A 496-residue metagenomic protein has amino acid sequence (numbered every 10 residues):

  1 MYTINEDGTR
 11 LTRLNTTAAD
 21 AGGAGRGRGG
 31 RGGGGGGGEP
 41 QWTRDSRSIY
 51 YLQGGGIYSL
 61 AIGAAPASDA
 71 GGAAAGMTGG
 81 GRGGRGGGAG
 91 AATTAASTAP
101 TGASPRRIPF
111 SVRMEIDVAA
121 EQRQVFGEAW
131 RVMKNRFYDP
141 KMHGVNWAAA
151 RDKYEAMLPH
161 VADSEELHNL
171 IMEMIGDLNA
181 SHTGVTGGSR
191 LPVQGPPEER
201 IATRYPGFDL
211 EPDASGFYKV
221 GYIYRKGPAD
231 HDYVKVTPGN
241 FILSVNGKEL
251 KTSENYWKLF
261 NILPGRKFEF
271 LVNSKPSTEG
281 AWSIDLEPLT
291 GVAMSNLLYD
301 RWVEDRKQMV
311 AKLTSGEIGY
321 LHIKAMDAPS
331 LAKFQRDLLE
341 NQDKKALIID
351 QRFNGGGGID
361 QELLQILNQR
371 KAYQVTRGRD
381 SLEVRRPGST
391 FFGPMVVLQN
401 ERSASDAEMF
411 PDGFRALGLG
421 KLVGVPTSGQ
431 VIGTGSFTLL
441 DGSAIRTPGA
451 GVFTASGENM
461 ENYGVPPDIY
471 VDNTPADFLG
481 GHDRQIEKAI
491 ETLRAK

Functional and structural regions predicted by a protein language model:
I4-G37, G63-I116: Multi-bladed beta-propeller domains
R44-D45: Residue-level detector of Asp-centered blade-edge/turn motifs that repeat once per structural unit in beta-propeller
S48-I49: Hydrophobic beta-strand positions that form the internal "hydrophobic ladder" of WD40/Gbeta-like beta-propeller blades
G83-G87, T93-T94, T98-G184, P212 (+1 more regions): Terminal targeting/pro-maturation regions of precursor/exported proteins
R136, G221-Y222, K226-P228, L243 (+3 more regions): Cleft-lining beta-strand/loop regions that shape enzyme active-site pockets
P159-D213, Y218, T278-R306, I490 (+1 more regions): Extended, small/polar residue-biased N-terminal targeting/export presequences and adjacent propeptide/linker tracts
I201-T252, D327-A328, A450-G451: PDZ/PDZ-like domain segments forming the peptide/carboxylate-binding groove, activating on the N-terminal beta-strands
